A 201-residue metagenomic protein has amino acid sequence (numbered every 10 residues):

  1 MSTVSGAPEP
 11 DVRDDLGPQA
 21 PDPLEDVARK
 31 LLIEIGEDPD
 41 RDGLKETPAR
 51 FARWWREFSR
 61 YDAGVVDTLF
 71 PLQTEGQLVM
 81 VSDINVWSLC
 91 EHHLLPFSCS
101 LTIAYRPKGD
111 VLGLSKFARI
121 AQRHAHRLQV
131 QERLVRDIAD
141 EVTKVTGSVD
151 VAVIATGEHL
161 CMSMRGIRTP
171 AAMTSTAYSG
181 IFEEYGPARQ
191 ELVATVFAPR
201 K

Functional and structural regions predicted by a protein language model:
M1-K201: A domain-level signal for the structural core that forms small-molecule/cofactor-binding pockets and catalytic centers
